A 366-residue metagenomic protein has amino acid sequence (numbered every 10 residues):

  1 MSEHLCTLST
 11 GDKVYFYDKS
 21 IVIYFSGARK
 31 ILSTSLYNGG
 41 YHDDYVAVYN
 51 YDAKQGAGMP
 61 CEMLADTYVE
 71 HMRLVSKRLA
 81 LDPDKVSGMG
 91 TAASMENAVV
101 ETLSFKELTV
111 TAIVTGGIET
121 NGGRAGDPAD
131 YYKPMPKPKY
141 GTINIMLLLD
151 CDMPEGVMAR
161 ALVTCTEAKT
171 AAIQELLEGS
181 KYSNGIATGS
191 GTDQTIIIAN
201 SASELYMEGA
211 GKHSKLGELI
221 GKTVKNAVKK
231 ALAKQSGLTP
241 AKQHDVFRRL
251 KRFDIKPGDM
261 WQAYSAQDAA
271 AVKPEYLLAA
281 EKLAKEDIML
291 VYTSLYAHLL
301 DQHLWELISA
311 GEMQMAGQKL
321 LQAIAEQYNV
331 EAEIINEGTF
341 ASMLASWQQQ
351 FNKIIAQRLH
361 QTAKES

Functional and structural regions predicted by a protein language model:
M1-S366: Alpha/propeptide regions of enzymes that mature by internal proteolysis
